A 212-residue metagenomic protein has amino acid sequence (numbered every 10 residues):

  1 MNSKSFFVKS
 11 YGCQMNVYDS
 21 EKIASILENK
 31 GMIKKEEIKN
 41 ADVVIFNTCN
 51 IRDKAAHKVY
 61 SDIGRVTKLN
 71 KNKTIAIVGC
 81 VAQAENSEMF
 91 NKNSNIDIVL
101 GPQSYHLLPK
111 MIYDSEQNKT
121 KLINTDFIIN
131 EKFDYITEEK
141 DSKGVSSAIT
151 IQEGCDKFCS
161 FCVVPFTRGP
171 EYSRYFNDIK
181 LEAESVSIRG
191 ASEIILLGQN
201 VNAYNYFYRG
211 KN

Functional and structural regions predicted by a protein language model:
M1-Y204: Proteins enriched for Cys/Gly/acidic motifs involved in redox and nucleic-acid/cofactor modification
F207-Y208: Periplasmic OmpA-like peptidoglycan-binding domain that tethers envelope proteins to the cell wall
N212: Acidic, glycine-rich loop-and-beta core segments that form the ion-binding/anion-interacting portion of active sites
